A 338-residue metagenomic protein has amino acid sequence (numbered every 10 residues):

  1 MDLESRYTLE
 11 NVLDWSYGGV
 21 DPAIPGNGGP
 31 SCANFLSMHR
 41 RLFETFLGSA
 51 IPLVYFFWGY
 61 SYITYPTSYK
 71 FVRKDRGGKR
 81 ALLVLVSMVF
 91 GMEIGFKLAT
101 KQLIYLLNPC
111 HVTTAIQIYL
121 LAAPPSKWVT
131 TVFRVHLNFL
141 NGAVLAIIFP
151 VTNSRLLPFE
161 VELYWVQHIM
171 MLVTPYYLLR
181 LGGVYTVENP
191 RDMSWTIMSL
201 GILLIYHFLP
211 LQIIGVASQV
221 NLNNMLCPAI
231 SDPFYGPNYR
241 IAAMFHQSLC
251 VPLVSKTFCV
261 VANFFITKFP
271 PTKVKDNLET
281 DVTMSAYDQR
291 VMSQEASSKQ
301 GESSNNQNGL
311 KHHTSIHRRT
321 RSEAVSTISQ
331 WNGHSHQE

Functional and structural regions predicted by a protein language model:
M1, N277-E338: Cytosol/nucleoplasm-facing, intrinsically disordered, low-complexity tails of endomembrane-system membrane proteins
M1-L98: N-terminal signal-anchor/initial transmembrane insertion module of eukaryotic multi-pass membrane proteins
D2-P22, Y65-K74, L137-N138, S218-D232 (+1 more regions): Interhelical loop segments of eukaryotic multi-pass membrane proteins
G29-A50, N189-C259, P271-K299, S304: Membrane-interface transmembrane-helix boundary segments in multi-pass integral membrane proteins
H39, Y60-G78, M92-C110, A122-V135 (+5 more regions): Membrane-lumen (extracellular) interface motif
G48-W58, L83-M92, P109-A123, R134-I148 (+3 more regions): Hydrophobic alpha-helical cores of multi-pass transmembrane domains in eukaryotic membrane proteins
P52-T64, P252-K268: Transmembrane alpha-helical segments in integral membrane proteins
Y177, L181, S303-N306: Compositionally biased, charge-rich terminal segments
